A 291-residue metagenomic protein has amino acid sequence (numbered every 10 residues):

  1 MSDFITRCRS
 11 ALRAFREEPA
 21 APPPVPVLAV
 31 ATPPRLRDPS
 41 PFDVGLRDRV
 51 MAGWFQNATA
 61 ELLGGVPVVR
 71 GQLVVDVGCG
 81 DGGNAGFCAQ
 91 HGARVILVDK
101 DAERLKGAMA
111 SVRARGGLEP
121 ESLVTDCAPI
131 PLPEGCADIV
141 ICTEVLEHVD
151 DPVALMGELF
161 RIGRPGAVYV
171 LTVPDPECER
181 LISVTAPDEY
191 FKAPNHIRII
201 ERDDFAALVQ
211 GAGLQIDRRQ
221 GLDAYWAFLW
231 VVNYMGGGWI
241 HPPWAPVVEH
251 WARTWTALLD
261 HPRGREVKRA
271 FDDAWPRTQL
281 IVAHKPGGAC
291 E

Functional and structural regions predicted by a protein language model:
M1-P133, I139-T143, M156, G221-L222 (+4 more regions): Conserved N-terminal segment of class I S-adenosyl-L-methionine
V95, Y169-V170: A short hydrophobic/small-residue beta-strand
E103, D150-A154, L181: Short N-terminal helix/helix-N-cap motif within the alpha/beta-hydrolase-1
E144-H148: A short His-aromatic
V153-V168: A short glycine-rich, Lys/Arg-flanked "PGG" loop and its adjoining helix->strand segment in the class I
T172-I197, A207: Short, glycine-/aromatic-enriched active-site segment of Class I SAM-dependent methyltransferases
I197-A212, R219: Short alpha-helix
D217-H250, R277: Conserved catalytic loop of SAM-dependent methyltransferase domains
